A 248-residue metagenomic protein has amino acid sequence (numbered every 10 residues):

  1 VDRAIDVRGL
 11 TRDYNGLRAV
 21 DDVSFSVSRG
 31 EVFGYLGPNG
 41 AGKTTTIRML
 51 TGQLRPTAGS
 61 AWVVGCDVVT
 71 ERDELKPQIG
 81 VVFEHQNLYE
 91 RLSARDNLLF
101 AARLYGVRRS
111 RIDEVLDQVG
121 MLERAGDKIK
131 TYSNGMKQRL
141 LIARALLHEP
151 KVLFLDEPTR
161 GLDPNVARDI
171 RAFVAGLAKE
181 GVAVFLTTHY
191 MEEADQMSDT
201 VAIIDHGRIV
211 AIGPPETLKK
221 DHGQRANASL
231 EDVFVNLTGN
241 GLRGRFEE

Functional and structural regions predicted by a protein language model:
L99, R103, R108-R124: Conserved ABC ATPase "signature" region
E149: Conserved catalytic motifs of ABC-family nucleotide-binding domains
L153-D156: Catalytic Walker B motif of ABC-type/P-loop ATPase nucleotide-binding domains
A167-E180: Helical segment within the ABC ATPase nucleotide-binding domain
I212-G213: ABC ATPase "signature
